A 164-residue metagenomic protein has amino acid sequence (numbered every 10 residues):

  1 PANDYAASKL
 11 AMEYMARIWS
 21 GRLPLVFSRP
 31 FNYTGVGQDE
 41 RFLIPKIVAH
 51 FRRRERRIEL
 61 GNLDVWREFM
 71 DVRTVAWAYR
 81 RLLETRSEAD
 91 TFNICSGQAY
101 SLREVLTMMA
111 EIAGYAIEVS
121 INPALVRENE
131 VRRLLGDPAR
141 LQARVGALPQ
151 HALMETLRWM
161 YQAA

Functional and structural regions predicted by a protein language model:
A2-V26, F51-R52: Active-site Tyr-X1-5-Lys
N3-D4, V26-P45, W66: Flexible, glycine-rich beta-alpha linker
D4, S8, M12, E40 (+2 more regions): Conserved donor sugar-nucleotide recognition element shared by glycan-biosynthetic enzymes
A7-K9, V36-Q38, N62, S96-Q98: Gly/Ser/Thr-rich helix-start
L10, Y14, P45, W77 (+1 more regions): Short, contiguous clusters of charged residues that form electrostatic/catalytic patches at enzyme active sites, used
F51-A164: C-terminal substrate-binding subdomain of Rossmann-fold SDR/epimerase-dehydratase oxidoreductases
